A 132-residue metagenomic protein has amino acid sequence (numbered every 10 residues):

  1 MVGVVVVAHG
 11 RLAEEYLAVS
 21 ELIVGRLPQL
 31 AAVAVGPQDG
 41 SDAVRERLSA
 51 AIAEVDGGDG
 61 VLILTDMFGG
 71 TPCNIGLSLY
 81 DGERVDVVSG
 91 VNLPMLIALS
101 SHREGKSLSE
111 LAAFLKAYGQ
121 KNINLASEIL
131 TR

Functional and structural regions predicted by a protein language model:
M1-R132: N-terminal loops that bind phosphate or other acidic moieties and the adjacent beta-alpha structural core
